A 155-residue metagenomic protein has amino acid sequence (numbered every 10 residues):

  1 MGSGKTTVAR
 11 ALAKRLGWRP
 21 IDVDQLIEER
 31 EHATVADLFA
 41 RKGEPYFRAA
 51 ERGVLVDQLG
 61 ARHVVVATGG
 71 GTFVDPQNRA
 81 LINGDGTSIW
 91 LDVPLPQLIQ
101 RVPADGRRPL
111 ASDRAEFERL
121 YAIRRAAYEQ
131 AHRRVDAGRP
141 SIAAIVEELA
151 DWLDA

Functional and structural regions predicted by a protein language model:
G2: Walker A (P-loop) phosphate-binding loop of P-loop NTPases
T6: Walker A/P-loop
A11, R15, T87, Q100 (+1 more regions): NTP-dependent small-molecule kinase module
D22-N83, A127: ATP-dependent small-molecule kinase phosphotransfer cores that center on conserved nucleotide phosphate-binding segments
E31, F39, E51, L59 (+5 more regions): Short, flexible helix/strand-to-coil boundary loops that buttress conserved ligand/catalytic motifs in alpha/beta
G70-T72, P94-P96, P140-S141: Short glycine-rich anion-binding loops that position phosphate/pyrophosphate groups of nucleotides and phosphorylated
G84-A126: A glycine- and Lys/Arg-enriched "phosphate-lid" helix/loop adjacent to the NTP-binding pocket of small-molecule kinases
